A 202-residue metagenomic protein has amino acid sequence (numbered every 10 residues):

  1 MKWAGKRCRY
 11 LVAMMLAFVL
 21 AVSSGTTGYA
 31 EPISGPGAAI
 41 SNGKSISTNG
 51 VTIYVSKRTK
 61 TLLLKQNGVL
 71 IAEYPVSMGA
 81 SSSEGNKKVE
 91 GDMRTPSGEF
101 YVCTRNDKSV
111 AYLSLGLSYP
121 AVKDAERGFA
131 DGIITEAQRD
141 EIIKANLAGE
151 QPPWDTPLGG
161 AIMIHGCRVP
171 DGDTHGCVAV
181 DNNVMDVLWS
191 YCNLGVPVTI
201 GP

Functional and structural regions predicted by a protein language model:
W3-M14: Bacterial N-terminal signal peptides that target proteins for export
A13-S23: Bacterial N-terminal signal peptides
V22-P32: Sec-dependent signal peptide cleavage junction
P32-I33, N42-S45, N106-P202: Exported/periplasmic cell-wall-interacting domains
P36-T52, K57-R58, P75-T104, N182-N183: N-terminal post-signal-peptidase region of extra-cytosolic proteins
L63-K65: Core beta-strand residues in small-molecule sensory/regulatory alpha/beta domains
